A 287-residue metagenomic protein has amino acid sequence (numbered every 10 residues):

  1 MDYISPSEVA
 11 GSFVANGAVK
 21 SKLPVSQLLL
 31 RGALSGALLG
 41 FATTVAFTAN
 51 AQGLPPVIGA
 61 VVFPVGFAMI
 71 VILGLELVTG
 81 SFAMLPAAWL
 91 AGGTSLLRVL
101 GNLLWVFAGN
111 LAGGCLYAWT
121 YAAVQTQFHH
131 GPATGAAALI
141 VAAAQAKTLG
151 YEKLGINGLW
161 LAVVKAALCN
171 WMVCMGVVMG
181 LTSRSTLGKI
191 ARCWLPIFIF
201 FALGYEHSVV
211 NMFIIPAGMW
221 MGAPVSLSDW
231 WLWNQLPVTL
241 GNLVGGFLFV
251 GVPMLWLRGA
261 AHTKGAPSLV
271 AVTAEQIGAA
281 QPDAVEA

Functional and structural regions predicted by a protein language model:
M1-A287: Alpha-helical transmembrane segments and their helix-helix packing motifs
